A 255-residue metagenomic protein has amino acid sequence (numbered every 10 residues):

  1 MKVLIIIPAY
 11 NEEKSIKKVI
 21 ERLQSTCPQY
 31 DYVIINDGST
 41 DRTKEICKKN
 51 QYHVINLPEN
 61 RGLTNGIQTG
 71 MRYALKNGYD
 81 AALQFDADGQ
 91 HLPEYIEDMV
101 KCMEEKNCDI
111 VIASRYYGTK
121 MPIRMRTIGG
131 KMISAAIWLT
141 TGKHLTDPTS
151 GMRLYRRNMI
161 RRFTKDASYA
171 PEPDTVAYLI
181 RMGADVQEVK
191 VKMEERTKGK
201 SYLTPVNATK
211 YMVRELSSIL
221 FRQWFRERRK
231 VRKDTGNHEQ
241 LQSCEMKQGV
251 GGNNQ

Functional and structural regions predicted by a protein language model:
M1-V3, K14, T140-K143, D166-Q255: Hydrophobic helical membrane-anchoring modules
M1-V3, Q24-I34, R42, N50: Short loop->beta transition adjacent to catalytic acidic/histidine clusters or analogous donor-positioning motifs
L4-P8, N56: Short hydrophobic beta-strand elements that form part of the catalytic alpha/beta core underpinning NDP-sugar/donor
N11-S25: Short, well-formed alpha-helical segments that are part of the catalytic scaffolds of diverse glycosyltransferases
E12-S15, S39, L92: Donor nucleotide-sugar binding loop of glycosyltransferases
N36-K44, G89: A conserved acidic beta->alpha catalytic loop
P58-K76, A81, P93-Y169, R196-S218 (+1 more regions): Acceptor/aglycone-binding surface of glycosyltransferases and processive sugar-polymer synthases
